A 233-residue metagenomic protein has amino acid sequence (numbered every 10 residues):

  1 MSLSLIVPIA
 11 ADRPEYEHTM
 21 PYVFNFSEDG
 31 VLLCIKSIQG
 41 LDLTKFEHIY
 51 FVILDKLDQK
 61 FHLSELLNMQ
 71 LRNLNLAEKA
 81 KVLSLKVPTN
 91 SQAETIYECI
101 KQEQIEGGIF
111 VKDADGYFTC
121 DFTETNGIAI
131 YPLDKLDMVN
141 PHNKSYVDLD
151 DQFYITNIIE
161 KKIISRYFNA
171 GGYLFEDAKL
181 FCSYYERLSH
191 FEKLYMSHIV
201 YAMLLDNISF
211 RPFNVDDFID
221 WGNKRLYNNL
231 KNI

Functional and structural regions predicted by a protein language model:
S2-E15, F26-G107: Conserved N-terminal catalytic core of the sugar/cofactor nucleotidyltransferase
E17, F61-L63, T119-T123: Short glycine-/acidic-enriched loop or helix-start segments at secondary-structure transitions that form or flank
Q70-A77, V147-D150, A202-L204: Short, conserved catalytic or adaptor-binding loops enriched in Gly and charged residues
V87-Q92, L136-D137, F218-W221: A short acidic, often aromatic-flanked loop/helix-cap motif at beta-alpha or helix-coil junctions that lines enzyme
A93-Q102, N143-Y146, R225-L230: Short, surface-exposed amphipathic charged segments that create phosphate/polyanion-binding patches used for binding
E106-Y117: Short beta-strand-to-loop acidic/aromatic patch adjacent to the donor-nucleotide binding site
Y117-H190: Conserved core of the sugar-phosphate nucleotidyltransferase
R166-I233: Conserved alpha/beta core of the MobA/IspD/sugar-nucleotide pyrophosphorylase nucleotidyltransferase superfamily
